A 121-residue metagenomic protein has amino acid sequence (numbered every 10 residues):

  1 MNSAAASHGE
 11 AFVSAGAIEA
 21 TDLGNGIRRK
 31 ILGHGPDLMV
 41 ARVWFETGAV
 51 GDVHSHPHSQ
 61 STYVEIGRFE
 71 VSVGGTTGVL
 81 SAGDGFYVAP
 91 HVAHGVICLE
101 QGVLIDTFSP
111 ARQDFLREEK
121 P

Functional and structural regions predicted by a protein language model:
M1-D37, R117-P121: A short, N-terminal "cap"/entry segment at the start of jelly-roll beta-barrel domains of the cupin/DSBH fold
G24, A41-S55: Conserved short histidine dyad/triad with adjacent acidic residue
V50-D52, E70, F86-G95: Histidine-centered metal-chelating micro-motifs
H58-F69, G74: Glycine- and acidic-residue-biased ligand/ion/polar-headgroup-sensing regions
E65-I66, S81-A82, E100: A cytosolic small-molecule/anion-sensing beta-strand core signal
R68-E70, T77, A93, V103: Structural motif
G75-P90: Short acidic-glycine-tyrosine-enriched beta hairpin
P90-D114: Ligand-binding loop in jelly-roll beta-barrel domains
